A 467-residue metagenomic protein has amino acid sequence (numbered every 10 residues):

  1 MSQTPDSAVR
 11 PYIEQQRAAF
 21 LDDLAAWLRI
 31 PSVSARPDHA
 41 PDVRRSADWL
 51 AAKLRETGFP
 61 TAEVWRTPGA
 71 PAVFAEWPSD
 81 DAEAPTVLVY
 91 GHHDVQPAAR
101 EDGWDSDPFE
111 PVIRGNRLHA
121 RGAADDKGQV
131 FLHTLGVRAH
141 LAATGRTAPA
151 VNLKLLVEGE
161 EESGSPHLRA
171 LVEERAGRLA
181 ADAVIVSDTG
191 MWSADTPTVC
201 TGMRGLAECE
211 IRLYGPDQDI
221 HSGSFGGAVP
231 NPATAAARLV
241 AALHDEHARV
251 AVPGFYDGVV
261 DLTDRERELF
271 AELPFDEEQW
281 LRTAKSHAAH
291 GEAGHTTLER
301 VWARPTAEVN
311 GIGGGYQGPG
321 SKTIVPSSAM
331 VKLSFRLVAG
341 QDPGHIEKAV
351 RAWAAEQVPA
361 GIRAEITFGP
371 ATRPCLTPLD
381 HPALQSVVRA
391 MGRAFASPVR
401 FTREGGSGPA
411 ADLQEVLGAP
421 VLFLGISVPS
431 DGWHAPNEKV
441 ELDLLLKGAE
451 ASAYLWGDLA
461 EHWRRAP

Functional and structural regions predicted by a protein language model:
S2-E101, S328, K332, H345: N-terminal helical capping/dimerization or prosegment-like subdomains of hydrolases acting on amide or phosphate bonds
E56, A82, S193-A194, A251-S328 (+3 more regions): An extended, acidic, His-containing surface patch that forms the Zn2+-binding/catalytic region of metallohydrolases
A84-V157, K447: Active-site metal-coordination/substrate-binding segment of hydrolases, especially metallo-dependent peptidases
D94, L243-H247, R351-G361: A common structural junction motif
A124, D217, F335-D342, T372: A generic structural motif
A150-N231: Histidine/acidic-residue-rich, glycine-tolerant segments that coordinate divalent metal ions
G226-A248: A short core secondary-structure module
